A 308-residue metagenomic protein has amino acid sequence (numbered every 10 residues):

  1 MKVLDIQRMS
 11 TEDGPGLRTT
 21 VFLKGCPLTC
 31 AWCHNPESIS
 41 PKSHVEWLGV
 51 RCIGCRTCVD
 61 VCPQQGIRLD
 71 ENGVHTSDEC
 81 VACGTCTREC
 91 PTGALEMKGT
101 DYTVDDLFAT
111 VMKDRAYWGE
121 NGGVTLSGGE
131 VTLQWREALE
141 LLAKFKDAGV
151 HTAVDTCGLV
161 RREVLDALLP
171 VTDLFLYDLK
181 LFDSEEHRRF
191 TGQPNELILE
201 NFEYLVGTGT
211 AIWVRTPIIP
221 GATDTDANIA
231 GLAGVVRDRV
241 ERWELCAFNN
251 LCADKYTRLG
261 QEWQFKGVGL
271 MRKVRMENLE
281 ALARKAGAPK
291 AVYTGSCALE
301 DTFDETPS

Functional and structural regions predicted by a protein language model:
M1-P15, P220-S308: Auxiliary Fe-S-binding modules of radical SAM enzymes
K2-L4, D70, D155-L159: Short gly/ser/thr-rich secondary-structure transition/capping motifs
L4-T57, G73-A82: N-terminal pre-triad scaffold of radical SAM enzymes
G14-P15, F22, I39-S40, H44-G49 (+2 more regions): N-terminal-biased segments
A31-S38, T57-H75, T85-T100: Iron-sulfur cluster-binding cysteine motifs and their immediate structural context in ferredoxin-like electron-transfer
E96, R188-P194, G260-V268: Short glycine-enriched, charge-decorated loop/helix-capping segments at active-site entrances that position
D105-C252, T257-R258: Conserved AdoMet/S-adenosylmethionine-binding subsite of the radical SAM
